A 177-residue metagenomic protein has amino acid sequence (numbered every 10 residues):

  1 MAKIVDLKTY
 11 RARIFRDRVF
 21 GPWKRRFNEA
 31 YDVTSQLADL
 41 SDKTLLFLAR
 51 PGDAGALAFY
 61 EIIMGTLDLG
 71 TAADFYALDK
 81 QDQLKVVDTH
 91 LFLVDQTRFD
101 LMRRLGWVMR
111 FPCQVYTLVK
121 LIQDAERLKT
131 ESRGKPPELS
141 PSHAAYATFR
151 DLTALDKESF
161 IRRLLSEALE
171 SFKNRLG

Functional and structural regions predicted by a protein language model:
M1-K3, N174-G177: Short intrinsically disordered terminal tails
Y10-D42: Leu/Val/Ala/Ile-rich N-terminal alpha-helices, chiefly Sec-type signal peptides and the beginnings
D32, A38-T44, G52-A58, D79 (+3 more regions): Residues that cap or delimit alpha-helices
A49, A56-L152: Acidic, low-complexity, intrinsically disordered interaction modules
D156-S159: Extended, low-complexity intrinsically disordered effector regions of metazoan transcription regulators
L164-K173: Charge-dense, extended regions
